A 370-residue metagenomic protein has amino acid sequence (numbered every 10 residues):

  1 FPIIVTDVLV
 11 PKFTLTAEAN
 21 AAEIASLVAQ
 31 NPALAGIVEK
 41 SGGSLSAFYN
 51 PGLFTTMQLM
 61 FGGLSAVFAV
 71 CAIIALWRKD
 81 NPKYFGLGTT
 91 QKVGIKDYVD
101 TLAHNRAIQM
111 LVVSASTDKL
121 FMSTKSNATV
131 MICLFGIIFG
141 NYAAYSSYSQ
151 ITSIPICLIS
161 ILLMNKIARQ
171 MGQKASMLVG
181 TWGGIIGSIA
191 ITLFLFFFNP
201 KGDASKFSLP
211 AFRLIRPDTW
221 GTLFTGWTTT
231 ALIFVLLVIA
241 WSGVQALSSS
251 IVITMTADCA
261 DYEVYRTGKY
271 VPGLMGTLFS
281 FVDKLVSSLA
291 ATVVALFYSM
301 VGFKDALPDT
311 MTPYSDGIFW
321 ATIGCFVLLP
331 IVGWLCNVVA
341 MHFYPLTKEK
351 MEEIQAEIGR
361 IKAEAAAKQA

Functional and structural regions predicted by a protein language model:
F1-A21, F48-N50, M60-L64, M122 (+3 more regions): Substrate-agnostic recognition of the 12-TM MFS/MFS-like secondary transporter fold
F1-S147, A168-Q170, T322-A370: Intracellular loop-helix junctions on the cytosolic face of multi-pass helical membrane proteins
K12-A47, N199-G226, K304-D316: Membrane-interfacial helical/loop segments at transmembrane boundaries in membrane proteins
G52, Q170-A175, Y270, V301: Membrane-helix interface residues
T55-V67, Y148-I156, G221-Q245, V282-V286 (+1 more regions): Hydrophobic alpha-helical transmembrane segments
L76-Q245: Membrane-embedded translocation segments of transport machinery
I132-I137, Q170, M255-R266, M300: Helix-to-coil boundary motifs at intracellular loop junctions of multi-pass secondary transporters
I167-Q170, K201, F207-L209, T277-P308 (+3 more regions): Intrinsically disordered cytosolic tails
